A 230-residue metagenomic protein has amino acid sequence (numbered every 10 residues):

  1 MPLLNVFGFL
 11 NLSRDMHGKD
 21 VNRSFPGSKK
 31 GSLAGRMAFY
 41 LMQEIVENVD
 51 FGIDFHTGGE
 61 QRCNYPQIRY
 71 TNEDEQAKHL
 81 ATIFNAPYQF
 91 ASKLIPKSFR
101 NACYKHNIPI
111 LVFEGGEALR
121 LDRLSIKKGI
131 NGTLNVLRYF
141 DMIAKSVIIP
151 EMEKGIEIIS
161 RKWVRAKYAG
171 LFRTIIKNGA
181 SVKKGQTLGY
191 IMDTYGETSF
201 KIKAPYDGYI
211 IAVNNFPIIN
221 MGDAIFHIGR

Functional and structural regions predicted by a protein language model:
M1-R230: Structured catalytic-domain cores with a bias toward divalent-metal coordination
